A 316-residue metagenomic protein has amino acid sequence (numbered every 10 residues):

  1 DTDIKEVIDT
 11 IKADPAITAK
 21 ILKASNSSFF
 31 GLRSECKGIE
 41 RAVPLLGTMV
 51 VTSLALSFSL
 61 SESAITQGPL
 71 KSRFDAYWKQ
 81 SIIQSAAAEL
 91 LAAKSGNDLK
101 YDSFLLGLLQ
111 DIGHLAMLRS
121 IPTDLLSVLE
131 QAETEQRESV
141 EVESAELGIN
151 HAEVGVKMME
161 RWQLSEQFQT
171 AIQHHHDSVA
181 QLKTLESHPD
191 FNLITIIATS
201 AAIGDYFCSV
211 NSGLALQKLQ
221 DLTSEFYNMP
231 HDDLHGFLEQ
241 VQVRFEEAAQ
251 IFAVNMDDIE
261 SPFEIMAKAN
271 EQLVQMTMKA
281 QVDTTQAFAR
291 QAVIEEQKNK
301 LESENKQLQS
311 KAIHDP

Functional and structural regions predicted by a protein language model:
D1-E166, Q173, D177-D205, V210: Conserved alpha-helical "signature site" that marks functionally important helical segments or helix/loop junctions
E40-P44, V282, S303: CheY-like receiver
Q67, Q80, Q84, Q110 (+15 more regions): Residue-identity detector for glutamine
K100, E166-T170, M229-F237: Short, surface-exposed acidic
D190, G204-E302: N-terminal membrane insertion elements
E302-P316: Amphipathic HAMP/coiled-coil signal-transducing linker helices that couple sensory inputs to cytosolic output domains
